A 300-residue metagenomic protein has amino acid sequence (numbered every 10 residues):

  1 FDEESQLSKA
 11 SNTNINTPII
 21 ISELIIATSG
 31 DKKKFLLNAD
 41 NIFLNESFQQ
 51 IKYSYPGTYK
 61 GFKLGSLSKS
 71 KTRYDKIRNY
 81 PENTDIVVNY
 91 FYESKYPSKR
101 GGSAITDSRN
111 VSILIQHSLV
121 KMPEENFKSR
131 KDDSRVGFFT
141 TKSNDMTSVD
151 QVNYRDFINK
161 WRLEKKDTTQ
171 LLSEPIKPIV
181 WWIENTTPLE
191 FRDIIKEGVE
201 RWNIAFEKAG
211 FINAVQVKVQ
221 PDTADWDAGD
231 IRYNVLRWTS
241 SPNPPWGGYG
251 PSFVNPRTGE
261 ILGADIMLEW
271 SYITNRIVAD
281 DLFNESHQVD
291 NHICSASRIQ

Functional and structural regions predicted by a protein language model:
F1-T187, A205, A209, A214 (+1 more regions): Auxiliary tRNA-acceptor-end handling modules of aminoacyl-tRNA synthetases
T187, F191-D193: Ordered core of a single globular domain
D193-E200, I204: Solvent-exposed, polar/charged alpha-helical surfaces in well-ordered, non-transmembrane soluble domains, broadly
